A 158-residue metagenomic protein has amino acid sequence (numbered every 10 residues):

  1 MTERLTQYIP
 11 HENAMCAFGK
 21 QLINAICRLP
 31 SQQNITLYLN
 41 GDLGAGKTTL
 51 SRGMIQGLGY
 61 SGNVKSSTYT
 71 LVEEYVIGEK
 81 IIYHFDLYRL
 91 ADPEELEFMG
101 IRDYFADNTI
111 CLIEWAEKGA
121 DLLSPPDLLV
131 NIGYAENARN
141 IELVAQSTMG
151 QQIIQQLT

Functional and structural regions predicted by a protein language model:
T2-L5, Q56, A91-L96, R102-T158: Short phosphate-coordinating micro-motif centered on Lys-Gly-acidic
T2-N24: N-terminal pre-Walker A segment at the start of P-loop NTPase domains
A25-Q33: Phosphate-binding P-loop
T36-Y38: Short hydrophobic/aromatic beta-strand immediately N-terminal to the Walker A/P-loop
N40-D42: P-loop (Walker A) phosphate-binding loop of NTP-binding proteins
K47: Conserved lysine of the Walker
Y60-V76: Short beta-strand-centered segment that lines the nucleotide-binding/catalytic pocket of NTP-utilizing
